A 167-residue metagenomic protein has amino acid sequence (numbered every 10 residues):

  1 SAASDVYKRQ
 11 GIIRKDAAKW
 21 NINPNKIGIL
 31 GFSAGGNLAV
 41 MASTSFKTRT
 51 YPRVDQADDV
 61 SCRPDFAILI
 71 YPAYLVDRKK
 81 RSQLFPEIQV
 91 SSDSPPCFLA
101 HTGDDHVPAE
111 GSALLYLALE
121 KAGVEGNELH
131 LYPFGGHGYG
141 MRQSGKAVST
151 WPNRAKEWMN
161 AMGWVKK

Functional and structural regions predicted by a protein language model:
S1-Y7: Short, small-residue-biased leader/transition segments that mark boundaries at the very start of proteins
A2, N23, R63, G123-E125: Short loop/turn motifs at secondary-structure junctions
D5, N23, D104-D105, H137: Acidic active-site catalytic centers that drive phospho-/nucleotidyl reactions and related ester hydrolyses
K8-P86, S92: Primarily recognizes the serine-hydrolase "nucleophile elbow" in alpha/beta-hydrolase and SGNH/GDSL folds
K26, P96, G126-E128: Residues at the starts of beta-strands that form the adenosine-phosphate
F98-H101: Short beta-strand/loop motif that positions the catalytic acidic residue of the alpha/beta-hydrolase fold
H106-G111: Conserved alpha/beta-hydrolase "acid-adjacent" motif
A113-Y116, K121-K167: C-terminal catalytic histidine-bearing segment of alpha/beta-hydrolase fold enzymes
